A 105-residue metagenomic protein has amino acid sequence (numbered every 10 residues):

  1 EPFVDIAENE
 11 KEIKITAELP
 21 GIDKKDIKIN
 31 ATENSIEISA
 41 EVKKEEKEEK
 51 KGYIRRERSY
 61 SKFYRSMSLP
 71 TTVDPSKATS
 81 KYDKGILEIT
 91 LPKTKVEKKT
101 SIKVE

Functional and structural regions predicted by a protein language model:
E1-E105: Alpha-crystallin/small heat shock protein
